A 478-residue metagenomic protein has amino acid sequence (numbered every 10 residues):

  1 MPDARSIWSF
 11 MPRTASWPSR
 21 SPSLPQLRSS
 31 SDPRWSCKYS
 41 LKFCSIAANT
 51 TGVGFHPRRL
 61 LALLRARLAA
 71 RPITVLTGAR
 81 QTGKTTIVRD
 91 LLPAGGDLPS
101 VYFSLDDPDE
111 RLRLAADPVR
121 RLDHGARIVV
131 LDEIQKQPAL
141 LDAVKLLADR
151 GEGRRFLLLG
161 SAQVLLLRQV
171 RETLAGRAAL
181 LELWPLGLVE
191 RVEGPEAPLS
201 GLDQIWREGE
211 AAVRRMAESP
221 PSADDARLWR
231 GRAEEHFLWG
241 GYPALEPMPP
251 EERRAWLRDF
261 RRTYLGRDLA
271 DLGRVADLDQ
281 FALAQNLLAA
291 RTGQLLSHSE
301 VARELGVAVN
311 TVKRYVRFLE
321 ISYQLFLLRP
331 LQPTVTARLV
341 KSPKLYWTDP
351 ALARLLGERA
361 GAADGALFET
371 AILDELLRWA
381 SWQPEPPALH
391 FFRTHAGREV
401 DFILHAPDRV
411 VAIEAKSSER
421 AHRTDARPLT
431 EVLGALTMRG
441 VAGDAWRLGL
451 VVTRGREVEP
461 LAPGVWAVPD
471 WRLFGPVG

Functional and structural regions predicted by a protein language model:
M1-Q81, T85-S100, L105-D107, R314-F318 (+2 more regions): A cross-kingdom feature that marks ATP-driven nucleic-acid transaction machinery
Y39-L41, Q169-A289: Interdomain motor-coupling "hinge/lid" segment immediately C-terminal to the ATP-binding subdomain of NTP-driven enzymes
L60, E133-K136, L140, A162-L166 (+3 more regions): Helical "lid/switch" subdomain of P-loop NTPase nucleotide-binding domains
R113-L157: Conserved nucleotide-sensing/catalytic segment adjacent to the nucleotide-binding pocket in NTP-handling enzymes
R155-S161, E182: Structural recognition of the conserved hydrophobic beta-strand(s) that form the central parallel beta-sheet of P-loop
L295, E300-L305: A short alpha-helical element within helix-turn-helix/winged-helix DNA-binding domains across DNA-binding proteins
T311: Residues in the helix-turn-helix
